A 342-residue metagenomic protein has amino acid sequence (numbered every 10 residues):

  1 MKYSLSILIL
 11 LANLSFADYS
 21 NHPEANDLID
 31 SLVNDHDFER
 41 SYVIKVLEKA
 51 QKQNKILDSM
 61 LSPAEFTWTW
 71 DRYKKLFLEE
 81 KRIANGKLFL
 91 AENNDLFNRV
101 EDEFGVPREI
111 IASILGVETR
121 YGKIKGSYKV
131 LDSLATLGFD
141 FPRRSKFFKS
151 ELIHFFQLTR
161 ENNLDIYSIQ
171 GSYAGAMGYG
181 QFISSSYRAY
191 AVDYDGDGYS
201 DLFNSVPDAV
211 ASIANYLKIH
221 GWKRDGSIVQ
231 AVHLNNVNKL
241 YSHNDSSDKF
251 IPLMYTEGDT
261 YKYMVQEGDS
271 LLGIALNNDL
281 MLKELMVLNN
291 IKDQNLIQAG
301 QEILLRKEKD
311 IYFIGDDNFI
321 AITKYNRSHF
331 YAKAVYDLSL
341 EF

Functional and structural regions predicted by a protein language model:
M1-I9: Sec-dependent signal peptide recognition, specifically the positively charged N-region followed immediately by
L8-A17: Hydrophobic h-region of N-terminal signal peptides that target proteins for export in Gram-negative bacteria
A17-N26, D259-D279, Q301: Primarily a LysM-type cell-wall glycan-binding module
N26-D27, N94-D95, Q181, G268-D269: A generic alpha-helix surface/boundary motif
D35: Cationic-aromatic interfacial patches
F38-D259, L276, M281, V287-N289 (+4 more regions): Catalytic glycan-binding domains that act on GlcNAc-containing polysaccharides
